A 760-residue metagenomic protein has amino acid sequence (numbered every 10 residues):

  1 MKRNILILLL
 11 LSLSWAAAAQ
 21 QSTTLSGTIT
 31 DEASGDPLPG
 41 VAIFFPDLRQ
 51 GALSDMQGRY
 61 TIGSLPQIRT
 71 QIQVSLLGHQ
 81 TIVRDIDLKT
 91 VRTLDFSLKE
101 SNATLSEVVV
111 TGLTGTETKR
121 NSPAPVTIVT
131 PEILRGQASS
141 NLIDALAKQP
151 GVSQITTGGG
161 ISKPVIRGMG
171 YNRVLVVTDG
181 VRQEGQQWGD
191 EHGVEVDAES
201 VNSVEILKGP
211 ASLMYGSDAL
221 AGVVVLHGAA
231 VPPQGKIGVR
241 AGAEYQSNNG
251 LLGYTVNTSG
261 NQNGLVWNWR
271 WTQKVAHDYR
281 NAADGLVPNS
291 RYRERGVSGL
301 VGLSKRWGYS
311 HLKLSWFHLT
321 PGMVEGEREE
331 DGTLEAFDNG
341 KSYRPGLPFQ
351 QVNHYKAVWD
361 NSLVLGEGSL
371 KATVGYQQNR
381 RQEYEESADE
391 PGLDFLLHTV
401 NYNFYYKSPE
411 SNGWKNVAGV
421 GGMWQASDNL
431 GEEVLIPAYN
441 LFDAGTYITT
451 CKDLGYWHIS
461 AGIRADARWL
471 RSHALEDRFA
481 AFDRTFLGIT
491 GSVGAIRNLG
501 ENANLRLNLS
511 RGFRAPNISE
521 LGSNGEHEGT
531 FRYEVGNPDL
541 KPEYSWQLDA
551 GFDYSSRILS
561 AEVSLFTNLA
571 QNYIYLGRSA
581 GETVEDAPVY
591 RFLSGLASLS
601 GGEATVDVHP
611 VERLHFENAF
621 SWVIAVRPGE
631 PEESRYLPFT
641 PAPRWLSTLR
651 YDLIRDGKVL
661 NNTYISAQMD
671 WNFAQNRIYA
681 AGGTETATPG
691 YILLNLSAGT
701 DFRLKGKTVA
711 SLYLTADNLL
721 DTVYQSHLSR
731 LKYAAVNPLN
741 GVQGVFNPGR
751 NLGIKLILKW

Functional and structural regions predicted by a protein language model:
M1-S26, I43, W760: Bacterial Sec-dependent N-terminal signal peptides
T23, I29-A33, M56: Short solvent-exposed capping/turn motifs at the termini of beta-strands
T28-S34, V41-P46, Q73-Q80, K89-R135 (+1 more regions): Short, acidic, small-residue-rich periplasmic hinge/interaction motif at the N-terminus of Gram-negative outer-membrane
G35-P39, T61-R69: Short Pro-Gly-centered beta-turn/loop motif in secreted/extracellular proteins
L48-R59: Short, acidic Ser/Thr/Gly-rich low-complexity loop/linker segments typical of extracellular and cell-surface proteins
R59-S64, D95-S97, G699: Exposed aromatic-hydrophobic patches
L65-P66, I86, K99-S101, M169 (+2 more regions): Hydrophobic loop/turn residues within beta-sheet-rich immunoglobulin-like superfamily modules
G112-V129, I133-Q137, D144, T156-M169 (+6 more regions): Outer-membrane beta-barrel proteins, especially TonB-dependent receptors
